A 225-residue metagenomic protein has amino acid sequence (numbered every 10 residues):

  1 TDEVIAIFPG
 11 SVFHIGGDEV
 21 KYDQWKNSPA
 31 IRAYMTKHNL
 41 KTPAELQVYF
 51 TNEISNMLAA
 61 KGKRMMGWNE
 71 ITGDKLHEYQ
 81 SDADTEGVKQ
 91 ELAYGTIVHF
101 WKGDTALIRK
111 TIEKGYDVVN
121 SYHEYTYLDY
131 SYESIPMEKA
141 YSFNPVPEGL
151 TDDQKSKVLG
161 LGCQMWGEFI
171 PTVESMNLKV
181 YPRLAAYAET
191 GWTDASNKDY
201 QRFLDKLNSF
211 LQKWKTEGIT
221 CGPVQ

Functional and structural regions predicted by a protein language model:
T1-I97, W101-Y116: Active-site neighborhood of glycoside hydrolase catalytic domains
M65-Q225: Flexible, acidic glycine-rich loops studded with aromatic residues
